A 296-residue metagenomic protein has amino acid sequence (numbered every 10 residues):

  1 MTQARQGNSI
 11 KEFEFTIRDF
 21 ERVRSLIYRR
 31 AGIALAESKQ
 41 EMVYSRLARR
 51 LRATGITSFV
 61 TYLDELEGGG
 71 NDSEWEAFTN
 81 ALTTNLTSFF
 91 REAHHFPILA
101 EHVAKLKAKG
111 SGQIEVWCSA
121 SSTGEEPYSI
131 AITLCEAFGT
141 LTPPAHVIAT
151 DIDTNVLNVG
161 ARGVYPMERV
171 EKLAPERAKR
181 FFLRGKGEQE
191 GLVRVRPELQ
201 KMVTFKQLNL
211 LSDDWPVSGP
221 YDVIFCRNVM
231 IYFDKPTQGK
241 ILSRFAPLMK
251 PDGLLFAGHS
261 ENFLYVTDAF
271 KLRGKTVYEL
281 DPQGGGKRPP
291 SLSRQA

Functional and structural regions predicted by a protein language model:
T2-W117, G258: Conserved AdoMet
G7, E279-A296: Intrinsically disordered or compositionally simple regulatory linkers and C-terminal tails in signal-transduction
A100, A104, A131-C135, A246: A structural alpha-helix within SAM-dependent methyltransferase catalytic domains
S111-G124, H146-I148: Conserved class I S-adenosyl-L-methionine
T123-T140: Conserved SAM-binding loop of SAM-dependent methyltransferases across substrates and taxa, primarily the Class I
T140-F225, V229-K240, N262-L264, G284-P290: Extended basic-aromatic, gly/pro-enriched interface segments that bind polyanionic ligands
G239-P251: A short glycine-rich, Lys/Arg-flanked "PGG" loop and its adjoining helix->strand segment in the class I
P251-H259: Conserved beta-strand signature within the Rossmann-like core of class I S-adenosyl-L-methionine
